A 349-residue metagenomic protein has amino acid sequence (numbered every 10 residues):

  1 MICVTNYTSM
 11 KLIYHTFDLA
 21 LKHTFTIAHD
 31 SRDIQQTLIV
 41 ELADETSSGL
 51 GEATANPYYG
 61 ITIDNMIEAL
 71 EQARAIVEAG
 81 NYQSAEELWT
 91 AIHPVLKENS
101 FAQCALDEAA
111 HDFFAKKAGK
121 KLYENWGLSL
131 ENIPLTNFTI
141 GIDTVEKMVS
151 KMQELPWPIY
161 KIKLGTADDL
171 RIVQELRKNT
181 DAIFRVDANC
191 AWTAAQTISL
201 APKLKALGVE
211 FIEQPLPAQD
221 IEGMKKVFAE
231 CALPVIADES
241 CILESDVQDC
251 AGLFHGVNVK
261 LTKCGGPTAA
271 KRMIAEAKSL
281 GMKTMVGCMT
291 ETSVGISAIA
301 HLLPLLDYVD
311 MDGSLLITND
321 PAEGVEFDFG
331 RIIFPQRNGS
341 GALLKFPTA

Functional and structural regions predicted by a protein language model:
I2-F184, A191-I198, P202, A206 (+1 more regions): N-terminal capping/lid subdomain adjacent to the active-site entrance of alpha/beta enzymes
K116-K117, H301, L305: Alpha-helix C-terminal capping segments
I162, A167-I296, A300-L303, T318-G330: Catalytic core of soluble alpha/beta enzymes
D307-D310: Short helix/strand-capping turn motifs
S314: Active-site cofactor/co-catalyst pockets and adjacent glycine-rich loops in catalytic enzymes
